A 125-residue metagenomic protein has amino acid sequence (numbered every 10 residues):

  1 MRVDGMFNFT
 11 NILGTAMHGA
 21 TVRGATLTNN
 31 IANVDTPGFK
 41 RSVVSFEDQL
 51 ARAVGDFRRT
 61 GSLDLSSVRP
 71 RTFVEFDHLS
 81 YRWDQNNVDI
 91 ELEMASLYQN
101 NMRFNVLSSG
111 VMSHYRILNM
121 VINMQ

Functional and structural regions predicted by a protein language model:
M1-Q125: Amphipathic alpha-helical polymerization modules
